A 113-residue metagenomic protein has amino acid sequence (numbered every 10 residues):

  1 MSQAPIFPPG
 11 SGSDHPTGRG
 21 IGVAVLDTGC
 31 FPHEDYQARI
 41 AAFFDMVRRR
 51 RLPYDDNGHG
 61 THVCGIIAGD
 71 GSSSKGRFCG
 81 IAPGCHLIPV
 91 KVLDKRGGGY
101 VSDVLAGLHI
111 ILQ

Functional and structural regions predicted by a protein language model:
M1-D14: Autoinhibitory propeptides
Q3, D70, L105-L108: Short, well-ordered amphipathic alpha-helical segments that serve as non-catalytic structural scaffolds within diverse
G12-A24, T28-A42, R50-S102: Subtilisin-like serine protease catalytic core
G98-Q113: Catalytic-core regions of hydrolytic enzymes
